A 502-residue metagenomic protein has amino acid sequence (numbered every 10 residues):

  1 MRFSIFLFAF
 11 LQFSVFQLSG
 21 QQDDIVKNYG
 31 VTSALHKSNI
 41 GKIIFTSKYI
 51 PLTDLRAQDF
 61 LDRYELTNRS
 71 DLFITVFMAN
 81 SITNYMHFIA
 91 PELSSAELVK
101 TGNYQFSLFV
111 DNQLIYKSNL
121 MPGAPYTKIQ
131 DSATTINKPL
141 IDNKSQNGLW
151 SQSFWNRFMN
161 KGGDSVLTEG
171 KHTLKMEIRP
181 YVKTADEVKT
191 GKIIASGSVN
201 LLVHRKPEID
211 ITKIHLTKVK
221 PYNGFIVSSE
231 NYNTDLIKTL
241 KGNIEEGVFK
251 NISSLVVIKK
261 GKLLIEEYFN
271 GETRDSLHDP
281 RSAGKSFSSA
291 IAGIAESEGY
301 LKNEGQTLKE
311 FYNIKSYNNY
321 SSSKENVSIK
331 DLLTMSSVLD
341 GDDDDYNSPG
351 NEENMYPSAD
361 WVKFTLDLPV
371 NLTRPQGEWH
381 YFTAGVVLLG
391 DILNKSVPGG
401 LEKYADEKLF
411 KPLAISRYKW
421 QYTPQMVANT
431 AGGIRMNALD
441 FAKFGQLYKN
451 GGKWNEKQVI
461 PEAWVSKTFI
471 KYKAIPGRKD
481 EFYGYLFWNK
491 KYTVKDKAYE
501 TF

Functional and structural regions predicted by a protein language model:
M1-D23: Bacterial Sec-dependent N-terminal signal peptides
Q21-D210: Beta-strand-enriched, solvent-exposed domains that form extended recognition/catalytic surfaces
Q105-V110, I115, G242-E272: A short, well-structured edge-of-sheet supersecondary motif
T217-V256: Beta-lactamase-like hydrolase cores
G261, D279-E304, L308, L332 (+2 more regions): Active-site SXXK
A295-N313, S396-Q421, E456-E462: Short, well-structured active-site flanking segments
E310, N319-I415, A438-G452: Active-site-adjacent helix/loop patches that line small-molecule binding or acyl-intermediate pockets
F469-F502: Active-site Gly/Thr loop motif
